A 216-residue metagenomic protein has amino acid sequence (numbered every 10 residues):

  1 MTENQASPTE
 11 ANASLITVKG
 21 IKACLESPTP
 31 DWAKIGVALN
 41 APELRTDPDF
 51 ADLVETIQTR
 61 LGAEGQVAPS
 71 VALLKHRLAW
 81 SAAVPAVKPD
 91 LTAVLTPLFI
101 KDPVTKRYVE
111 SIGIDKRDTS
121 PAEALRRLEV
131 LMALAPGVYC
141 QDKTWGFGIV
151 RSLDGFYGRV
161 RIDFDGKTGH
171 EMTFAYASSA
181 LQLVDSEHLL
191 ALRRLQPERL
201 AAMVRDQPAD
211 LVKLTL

Functional and structural regions predicted by a protein language model:
T2-P89: N-terminal intrinsically disordered, low-complexity, charge/repeat-rich segments that act as generic
E3, R107-D115, E123, P136 (+2 more regions): Acidic/negatively charged segments and metal-coordination signatures
I21-C24, L134, V212: Intrinsically disordered, low-complexity terminal and linker regions enriched in polar/acidic and proline-rich content
L53-I57, T92-P136: Mixed-charge, Lys/Arg-rich low-complexity intrinsically disordered regions
G137-K143: A short beta-strand micro-motif
Q141, I149, R161-D163: Beta-strand cores of modular interaction/reader domains in eukaryotic scaffold and signaling proteins, especially PDZ
G146-R159: Short beta-strand-centered aromatic/proline hotspots
R161-T215: Intrinsically disordered, low-complexity linker and terminal regions at domain boundaries
